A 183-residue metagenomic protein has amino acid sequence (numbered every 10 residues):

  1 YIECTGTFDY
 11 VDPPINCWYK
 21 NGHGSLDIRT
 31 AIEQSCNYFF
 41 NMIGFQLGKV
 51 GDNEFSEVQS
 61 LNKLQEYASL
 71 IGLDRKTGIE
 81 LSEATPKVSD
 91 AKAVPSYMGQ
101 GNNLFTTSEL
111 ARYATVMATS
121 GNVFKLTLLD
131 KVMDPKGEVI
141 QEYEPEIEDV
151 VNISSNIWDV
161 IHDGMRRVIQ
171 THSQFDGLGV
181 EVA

Functional and structural regions predicted by a protein language model:
Y1-A183: Beta-lactam-recognizing serine transpeptidase/beta-lactamase-like catalytic domain environment
